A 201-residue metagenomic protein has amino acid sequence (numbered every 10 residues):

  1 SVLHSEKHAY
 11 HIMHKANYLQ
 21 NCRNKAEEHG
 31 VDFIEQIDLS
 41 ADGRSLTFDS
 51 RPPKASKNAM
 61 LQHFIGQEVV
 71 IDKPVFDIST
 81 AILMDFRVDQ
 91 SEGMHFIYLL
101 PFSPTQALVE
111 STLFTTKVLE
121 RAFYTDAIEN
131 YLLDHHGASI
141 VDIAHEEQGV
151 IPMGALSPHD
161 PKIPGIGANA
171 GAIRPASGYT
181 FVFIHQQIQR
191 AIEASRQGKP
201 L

Functional and structural regions predicted by a protein language model:
S1-E27: Conserved N-terminal/central alpha/beta ligand/cofactor-binding core
V2, F114-T116, A170-I173: A short, flexible beta-alpha/helix-coil linker loop
E6-H11, T112-V118, S177: Short histidine-centered catalytic/ligand-binding loop motif
Q20-A144, V150-H159: Predominantly flavin-linked oxidoreductase catalytic cores and closely associated redox partners
L61, P175-Y179: Aromatic-anchored, charged helix-turn/loop surface patch used as a conserved interaction hotspot
L99, P104-Q106, D160-A176: Short FAD-binding loop at a beta-strand-to-alpha-helix junction that anchors the flavin cofactor in diverse
D126-L132, T180-G198: An active-site-proximal "capping" alpha-helix that borders the catalytic cofactor pocket
I143, I151-S157, Q189-L201: Active-site-proximal substrate-binding core of FAD-dependent oxidoreductases
